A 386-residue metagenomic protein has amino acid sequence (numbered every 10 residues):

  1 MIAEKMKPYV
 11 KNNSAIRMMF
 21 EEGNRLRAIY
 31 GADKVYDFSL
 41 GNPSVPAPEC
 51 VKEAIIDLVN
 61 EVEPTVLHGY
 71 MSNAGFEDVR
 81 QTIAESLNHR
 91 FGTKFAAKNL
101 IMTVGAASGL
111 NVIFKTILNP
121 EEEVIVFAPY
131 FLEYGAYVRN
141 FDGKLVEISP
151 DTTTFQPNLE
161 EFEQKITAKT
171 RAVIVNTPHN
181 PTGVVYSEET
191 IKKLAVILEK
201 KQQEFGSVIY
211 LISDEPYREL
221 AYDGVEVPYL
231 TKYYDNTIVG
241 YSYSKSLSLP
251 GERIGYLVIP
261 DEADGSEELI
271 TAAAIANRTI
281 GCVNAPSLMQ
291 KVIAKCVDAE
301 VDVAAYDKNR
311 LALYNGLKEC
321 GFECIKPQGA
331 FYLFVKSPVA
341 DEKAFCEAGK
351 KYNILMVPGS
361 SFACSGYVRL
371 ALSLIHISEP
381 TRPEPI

Functional and structural regions predicted by a protein language model:
M1-M19, R27-N60, A74, D78-R382: PLP-dependent class I/II
N24: Charged, glycine-enriched surface loops/patches that mediate electrostatic binding to polyanionic ligands
E63: Alpha-helical substrate-binding/gating segment
V66-L67: Pre-Walker A segment
P385: Cationic, low-complexity basic patches in intrinsically disordered or flexible, solvent-exposed regions
